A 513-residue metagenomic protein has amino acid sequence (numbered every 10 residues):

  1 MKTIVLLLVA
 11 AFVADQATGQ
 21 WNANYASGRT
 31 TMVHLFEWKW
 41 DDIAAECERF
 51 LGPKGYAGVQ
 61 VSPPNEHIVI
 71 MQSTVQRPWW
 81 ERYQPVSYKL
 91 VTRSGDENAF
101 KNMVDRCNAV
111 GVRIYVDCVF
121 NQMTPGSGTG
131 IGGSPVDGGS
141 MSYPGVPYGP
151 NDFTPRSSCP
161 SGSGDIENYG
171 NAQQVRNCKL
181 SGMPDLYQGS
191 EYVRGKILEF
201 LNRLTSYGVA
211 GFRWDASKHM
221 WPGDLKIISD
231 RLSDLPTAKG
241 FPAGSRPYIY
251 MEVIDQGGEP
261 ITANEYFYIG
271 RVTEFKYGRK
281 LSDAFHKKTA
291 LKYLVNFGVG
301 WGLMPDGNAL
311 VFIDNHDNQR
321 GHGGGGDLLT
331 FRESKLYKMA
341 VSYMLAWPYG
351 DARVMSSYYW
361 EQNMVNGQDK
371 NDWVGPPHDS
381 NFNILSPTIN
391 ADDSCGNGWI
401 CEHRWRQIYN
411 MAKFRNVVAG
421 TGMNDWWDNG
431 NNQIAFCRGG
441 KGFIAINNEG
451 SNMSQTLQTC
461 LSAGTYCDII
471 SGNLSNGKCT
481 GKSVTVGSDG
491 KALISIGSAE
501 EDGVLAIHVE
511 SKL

Functional and structural regions predicted by a protein language model:
M1-L8: Classical eukaryotic N-terminal signal peptides for Sec-dependent ER targeting/secretion, especially the positively
A11-A14, T18-T31, E46-G52, Y56 (+4 more regions): Active-site-proximal helices and loops of the catalytic beta/alpha 8
Q20-W40, S181-D185: Boundary/entry segment of secreted carbohydrate-active catalytic domains
F36-A45, H67, R93-D96, Y192 (+1 more regions): Acidic-and-aromatic substrate-binding clefts and catalytic sites of carbohydrate-active enzymes
P64-H67, C118-G133: Aromatic-lined carbohydrate-binding surfaces of glycoside hydrolases
H67-D105, G139-Y187: Aromatic- and acidic-residue-enriched carbohydrate-binding clefts of CAZyme catalytic domains
S127-F153, S229-E252: A short alpha/beta connector and helix-capping loop motif
Q188-F200: Alpha-helical scaffold elements lining the catalytic groove of polysaccharide deacetylases
